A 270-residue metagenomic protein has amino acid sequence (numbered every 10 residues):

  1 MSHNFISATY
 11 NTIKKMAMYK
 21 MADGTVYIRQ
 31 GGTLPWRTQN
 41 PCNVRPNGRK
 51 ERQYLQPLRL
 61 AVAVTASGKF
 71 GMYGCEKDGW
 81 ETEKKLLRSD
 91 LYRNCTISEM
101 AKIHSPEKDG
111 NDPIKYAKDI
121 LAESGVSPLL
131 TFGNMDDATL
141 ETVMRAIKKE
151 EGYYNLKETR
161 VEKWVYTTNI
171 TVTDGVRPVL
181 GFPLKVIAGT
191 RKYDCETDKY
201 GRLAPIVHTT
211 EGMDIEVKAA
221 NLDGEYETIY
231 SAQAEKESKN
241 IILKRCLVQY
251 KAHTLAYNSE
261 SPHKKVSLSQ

Functional and structural regions predicted by a protein language model:
M1-N169, P183: Cell-wall polysaccharide-cleaving catalytic domain and substrate-binding groove, primarily in peptidoglycan/chitin
Y166-R177, Y257-E260: A short, amphipathic beta-strand motif
V176-G189: Short, ordered, surface-exposed loop/turn motifs in non-cytosolic proteins
I187-K192, A220-L222: Change "in extracellular beta-sheet-rich domains … of secreted and cell-surface proteins" to "in beta-sheet-rich domains
T190-R202: Short, acidic Ser/Thr/Gly-rich low-complexity loop/linker segments typical of extracellular and cell-surface proteins
R202-L222: Short Pro-Gly-centered beta-turn/loop motif in secreted/extracellular proteins
V217-E235: A short, solvent-exposed loop/turn motif at the edges and junctions of modular extracellular/periplasmic domains
S231-Q270: Extracellular beta-sheet/turn segments enriched in Thr/Pro/Gly and aliphatic residues
